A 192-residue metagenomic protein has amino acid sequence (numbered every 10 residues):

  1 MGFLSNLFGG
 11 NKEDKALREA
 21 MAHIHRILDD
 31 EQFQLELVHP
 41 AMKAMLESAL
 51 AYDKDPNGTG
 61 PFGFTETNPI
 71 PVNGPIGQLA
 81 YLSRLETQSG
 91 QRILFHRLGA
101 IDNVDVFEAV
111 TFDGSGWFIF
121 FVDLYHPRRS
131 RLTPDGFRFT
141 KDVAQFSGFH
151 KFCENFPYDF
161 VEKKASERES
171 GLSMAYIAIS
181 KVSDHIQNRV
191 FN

Functional and structural regions predicted by a protein language model:
G2-N103, T111-N192: N-terminal secretory-pathway/extracellular module detecting exported/lumenal segments and adjacent signal-anchor/first
